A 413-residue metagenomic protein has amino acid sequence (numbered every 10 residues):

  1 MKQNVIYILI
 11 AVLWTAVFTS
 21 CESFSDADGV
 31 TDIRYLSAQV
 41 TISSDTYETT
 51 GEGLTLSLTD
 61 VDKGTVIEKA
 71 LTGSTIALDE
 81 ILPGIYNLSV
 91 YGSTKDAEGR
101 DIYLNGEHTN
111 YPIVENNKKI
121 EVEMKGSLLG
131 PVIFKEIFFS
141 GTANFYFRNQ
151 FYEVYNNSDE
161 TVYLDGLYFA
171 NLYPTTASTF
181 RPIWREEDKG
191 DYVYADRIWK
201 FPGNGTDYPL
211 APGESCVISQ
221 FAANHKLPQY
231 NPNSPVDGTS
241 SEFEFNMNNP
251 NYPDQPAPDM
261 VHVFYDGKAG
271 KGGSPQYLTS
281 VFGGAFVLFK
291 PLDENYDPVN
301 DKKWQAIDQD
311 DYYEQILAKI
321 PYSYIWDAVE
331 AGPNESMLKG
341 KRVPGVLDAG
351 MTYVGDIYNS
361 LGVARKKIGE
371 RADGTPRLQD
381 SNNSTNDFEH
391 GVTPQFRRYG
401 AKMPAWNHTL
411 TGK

Functional and structural regions predicted by a protein language model:
M1-I6, E22: Positively charged n-region of N-terminal signal peptides that target proteins for export
V5-L13: Sec-dependent signal peptide hydrophobic core
A16-S20: C-terminal motif of bacterial Sec signal peptides marking the signal peptidase cleavage site
E22-Y35, D45-G51, V61-G64, A70-L71 (+5 more regions): Intrinsically disordered, low-complexity linkers and terminal tails enriched in Ser/Thr/Pro/Gly with interspersed basic
S37-V40: Disulfide-bonded cysteine-rich modules in secreted/extracellular proteins, activating on the conserved Cys frameworks
E52-L56: Short beta-strand/loop motifs in extracellular/secreted proteins, especially within beta-sandwich accessory domains
L71-L78: Short, solvent-exposed S/T- and G/P-enriched segments that are highly enriched in secreted/extracellular and lumenal
L78, L82-E98: A short, solvent-exposed beta-strand micro-motif common in secreted/extracellular proteins
